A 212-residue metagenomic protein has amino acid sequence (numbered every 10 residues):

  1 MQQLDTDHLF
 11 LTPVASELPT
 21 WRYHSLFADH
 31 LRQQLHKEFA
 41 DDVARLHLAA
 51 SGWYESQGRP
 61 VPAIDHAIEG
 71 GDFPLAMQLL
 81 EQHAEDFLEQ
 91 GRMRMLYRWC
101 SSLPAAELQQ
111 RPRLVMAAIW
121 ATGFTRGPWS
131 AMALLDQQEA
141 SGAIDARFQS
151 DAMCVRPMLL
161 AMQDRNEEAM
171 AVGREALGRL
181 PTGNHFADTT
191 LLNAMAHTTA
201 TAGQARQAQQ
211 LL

Functional and structural regions predicted by a protein language model:
M1-H36, R45-L48: C-terminal boundary/linker of central alpha/beta nucleotide-binding cores
T6, I64, A84-E85, Y97-A105 (+3 more regions): Amphipathic alpha-helical segments of tetratricopeptide repeats
L9-F10, R59, D164: Generic structural signal for secondary-structure transition and capping sites
W21, F186-A187: Short, flexible, mixed-charge acidic loops at enzyme active sites
L26-Q33, A171, R206-L211: Alpha-helical sensor/transducer elements of the RecA-like P-loop NTPase core
Q33, E38-T125, S130, L134: Extended alpha-helical scaffolding segments used for macromolecular assembly and cargo binding
M77-D86, R113-G127, F148-N166, A187-Q204: Tandem amphipathic alpha-helical repeat scaffolds
Q138-L180: A generic tandem-repeat structural signature
